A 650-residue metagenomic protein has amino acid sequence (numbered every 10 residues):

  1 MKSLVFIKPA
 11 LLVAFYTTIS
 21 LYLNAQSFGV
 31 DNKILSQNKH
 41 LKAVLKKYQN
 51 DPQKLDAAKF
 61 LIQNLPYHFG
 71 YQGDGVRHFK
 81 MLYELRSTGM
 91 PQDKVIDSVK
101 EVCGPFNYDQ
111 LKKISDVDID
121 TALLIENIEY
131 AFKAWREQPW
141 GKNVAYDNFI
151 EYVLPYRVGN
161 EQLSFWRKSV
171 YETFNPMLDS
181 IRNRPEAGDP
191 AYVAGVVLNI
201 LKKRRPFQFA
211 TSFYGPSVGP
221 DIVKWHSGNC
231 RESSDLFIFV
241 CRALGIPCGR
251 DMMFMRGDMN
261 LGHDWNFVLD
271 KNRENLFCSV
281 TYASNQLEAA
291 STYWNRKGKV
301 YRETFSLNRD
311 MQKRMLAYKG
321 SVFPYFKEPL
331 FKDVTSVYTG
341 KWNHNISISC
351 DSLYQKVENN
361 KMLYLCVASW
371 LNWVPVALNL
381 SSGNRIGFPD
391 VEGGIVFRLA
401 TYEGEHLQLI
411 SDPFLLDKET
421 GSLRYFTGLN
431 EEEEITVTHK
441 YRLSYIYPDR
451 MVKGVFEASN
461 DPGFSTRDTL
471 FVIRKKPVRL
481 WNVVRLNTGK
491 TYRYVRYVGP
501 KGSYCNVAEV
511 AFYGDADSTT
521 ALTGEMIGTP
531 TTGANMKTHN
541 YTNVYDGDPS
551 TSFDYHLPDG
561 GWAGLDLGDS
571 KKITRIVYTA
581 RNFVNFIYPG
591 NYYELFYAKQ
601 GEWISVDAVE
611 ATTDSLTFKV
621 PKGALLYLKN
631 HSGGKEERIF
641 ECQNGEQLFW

Functional and structural regions predicted by a protein language model:
M1-G29: Bacterial Sec-dependent N-terminal signal peptides
S27-S36, A43-N50, N183-I200, A210-P220 (+1 more regions): Hydrophobic/aromatic-rich core segments of domains that either
N32-W225: Secondary-structure boundary elements
Q208-T211, A243, F254-M259, F267-S411 (+5 more regions): His-Asp-centered catalytic microenvironments across diverse enzyme cores, prominently the transglutaminase-like
N359-L378, E457-A458, G463, R467 (+6 more regions): Short amphipathic beta-strand segments in non-cytosolic proteins
E392-I395, N487-P500, F618-G633: Noncatalytic modules at the cell exterior or secretory-pathway interfaces, chiefly beta-strand-rich lectin/adhesion
G428-N482, L486-K490, S503-I573, T579-Y588 (+1 more regions): Disordered, acidic Ser/Thr/Pro-rich linker "stalks" and the adjacent N-terminal cap of the next globular domain
